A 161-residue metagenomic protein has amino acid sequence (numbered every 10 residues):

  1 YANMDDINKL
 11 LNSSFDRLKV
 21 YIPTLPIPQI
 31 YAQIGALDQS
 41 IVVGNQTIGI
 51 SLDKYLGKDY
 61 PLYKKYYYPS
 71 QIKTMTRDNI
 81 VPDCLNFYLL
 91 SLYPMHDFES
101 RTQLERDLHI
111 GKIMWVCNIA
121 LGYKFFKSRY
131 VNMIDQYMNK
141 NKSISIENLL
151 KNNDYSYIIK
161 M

Functional and structural regions predicted by a protein language model:
A2-I144, K151, Y157-K160: Acidic/His-rich structured neighborhood in mature extracellular/periplasmic domains
